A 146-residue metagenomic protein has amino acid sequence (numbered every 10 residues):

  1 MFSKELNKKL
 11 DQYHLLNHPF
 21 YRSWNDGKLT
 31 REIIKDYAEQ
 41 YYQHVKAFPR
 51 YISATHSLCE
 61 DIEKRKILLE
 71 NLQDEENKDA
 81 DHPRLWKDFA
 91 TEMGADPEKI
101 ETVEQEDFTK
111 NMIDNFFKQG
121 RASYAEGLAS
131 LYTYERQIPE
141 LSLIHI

Functional and structural regions predicted by a protein language model:
M1-F20, V103: Acidic, low-complexity proline/glycine-rich segments
L6, F20-L29, C59-D61, L68 (+2 more regions): Short, charged low-complexity linear motifs
K9-L15, S23-E60, N77-K78, G127-S142: Alpha-helical bundle segments that constitute or directly flank the non-heme di-iron/ferroxidase center
P19-D36, A95-E101, D107-Y132: Acidic/His metal-coordination segments adjacent to aromatic residues that form catalytic metal sites in metalloenzymes
P49-H56, K64-T102: Conserved alpha-helical segments that form or flank metal/cofactor-binding pockets of metalloenzymes
I144-I146: Conserved small/polar residues in nucleotide/adenosyl-binding loops
